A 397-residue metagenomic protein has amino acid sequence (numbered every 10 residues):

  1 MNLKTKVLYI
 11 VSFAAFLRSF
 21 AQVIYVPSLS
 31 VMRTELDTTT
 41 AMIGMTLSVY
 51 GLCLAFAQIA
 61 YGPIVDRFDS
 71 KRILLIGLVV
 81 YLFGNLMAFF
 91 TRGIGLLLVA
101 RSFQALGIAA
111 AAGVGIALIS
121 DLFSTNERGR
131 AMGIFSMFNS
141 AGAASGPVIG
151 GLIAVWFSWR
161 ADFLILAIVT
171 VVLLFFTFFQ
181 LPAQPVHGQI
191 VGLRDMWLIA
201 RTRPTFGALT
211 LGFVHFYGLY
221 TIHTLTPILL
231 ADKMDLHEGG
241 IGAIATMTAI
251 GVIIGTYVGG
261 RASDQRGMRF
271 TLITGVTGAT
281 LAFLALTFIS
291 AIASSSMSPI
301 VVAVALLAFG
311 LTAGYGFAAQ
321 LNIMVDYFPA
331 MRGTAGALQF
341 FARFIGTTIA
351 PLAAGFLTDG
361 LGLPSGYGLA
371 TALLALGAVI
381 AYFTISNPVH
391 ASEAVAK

Functional and structural regions predicted by a protein language model:
D37, D69, F90-L96, D235 (+1 more regions): Helix-breaking motifs and short loop linkers at transmembrane-helix boundaries and internal kinks in secondary membrane
F56-R92: Conserved MFS/SLC helix-loop-helix module at the cytosolic interface between two early adjacent transmembrane helices
A100-A141: Cytoplasmic helix-loop-helix junction between adjacent transmembrane helices in 12-TM secondary transporters
G133-F178: Helix-loop-helix hairpin linking two adjacent transmembrane segments in secondary transporters
A167-V186, I380-I385: C-terminal membrane-cytosol helix-exit motif in multi-pass small-molecule transporters
P182-L209: Juxtamembrane intracellular "pre-TM" segments in multi-pass secondary transporters
F206-T246: Extracytoplasmic gate region of multi-pass secondary transporters
R269-Q320: C-terminal transmembrane helical hairpin of 12-TM major facilitator-type secondary transporters
